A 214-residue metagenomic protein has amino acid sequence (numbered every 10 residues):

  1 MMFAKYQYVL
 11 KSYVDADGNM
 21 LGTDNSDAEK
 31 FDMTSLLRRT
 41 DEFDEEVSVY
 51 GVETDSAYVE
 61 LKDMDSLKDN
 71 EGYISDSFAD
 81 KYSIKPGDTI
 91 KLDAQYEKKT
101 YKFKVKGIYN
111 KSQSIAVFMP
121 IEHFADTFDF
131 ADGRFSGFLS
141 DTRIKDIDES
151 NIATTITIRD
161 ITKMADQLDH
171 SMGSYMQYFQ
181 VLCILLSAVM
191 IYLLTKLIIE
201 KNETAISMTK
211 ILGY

Functional and structural regions predicted by a protein language model:
M2-F179: Basic-flanked hydrophobic alpha-helices used for secretion and membrane insertion
V49, L185, I211: Short glycine/serine/threonine-biased micro-segments
A116, Q167, C183-S187, E200: Short amphipathic alpha-helical interaction segments
G173-L193: Alpha-helical transmembrane segments of integral membrane proteins
V189-Y214: Interfacial "coupling" helices/loops that link adjacent transmembrane helices in transporter permeases
